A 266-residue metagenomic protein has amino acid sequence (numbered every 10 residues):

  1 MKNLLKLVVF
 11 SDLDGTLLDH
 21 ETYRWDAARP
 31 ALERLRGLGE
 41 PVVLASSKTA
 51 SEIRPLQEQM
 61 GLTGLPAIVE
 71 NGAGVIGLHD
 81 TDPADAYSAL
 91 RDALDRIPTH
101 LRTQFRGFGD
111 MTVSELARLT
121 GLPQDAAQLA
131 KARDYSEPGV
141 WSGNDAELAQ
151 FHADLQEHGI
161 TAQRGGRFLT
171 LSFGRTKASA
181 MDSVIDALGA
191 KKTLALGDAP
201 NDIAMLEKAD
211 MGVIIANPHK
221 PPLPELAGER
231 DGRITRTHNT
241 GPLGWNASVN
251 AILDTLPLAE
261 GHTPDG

Functional and structural regions predicted by a protein language model:
N3-L4, W25, G166-G266: Mg2+-dependent phosphoryl-transfer enzymes with acidic/Ser/Thr/Gly-rich catalytic loops
N3-S11, A27-E40, A187, K191: A short, Lys/Arg-enriched amphipathic alpha-helix followed by its capping loop at the start of a domain
L4-T22, L206: Asp-based phosphoryl-transfer active-site loop
T22-D110: Active-site phosphate-binding/coordination module
P41, T161, M211-G212: Residue-level detector of anion-binding/catalytic polar loops
T63-E70, D125-A127, G212-N217: Short hydrophobic/aromatic-enriched beta-strand-loop microsegments
H100-L196, P200-N201: Conserved acidic, metal-coordinating active-site core of Asp-based, Mg2+-dependent phosphoryl-transfer enzymes
